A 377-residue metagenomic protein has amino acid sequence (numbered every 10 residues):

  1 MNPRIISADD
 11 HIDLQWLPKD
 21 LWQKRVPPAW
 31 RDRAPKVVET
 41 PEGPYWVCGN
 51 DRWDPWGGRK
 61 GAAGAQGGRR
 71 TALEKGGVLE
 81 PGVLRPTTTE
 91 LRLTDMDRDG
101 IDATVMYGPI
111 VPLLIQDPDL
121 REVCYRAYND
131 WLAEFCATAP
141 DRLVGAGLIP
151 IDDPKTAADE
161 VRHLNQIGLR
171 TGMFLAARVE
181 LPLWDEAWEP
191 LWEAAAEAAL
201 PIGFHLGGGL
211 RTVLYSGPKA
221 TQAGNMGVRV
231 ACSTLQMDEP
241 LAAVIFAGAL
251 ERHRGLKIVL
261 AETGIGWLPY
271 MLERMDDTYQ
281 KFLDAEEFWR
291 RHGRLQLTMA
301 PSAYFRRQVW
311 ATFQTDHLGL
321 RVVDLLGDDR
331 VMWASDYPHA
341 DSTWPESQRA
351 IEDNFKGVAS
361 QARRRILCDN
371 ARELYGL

Functional and structural regions predicted by a protein language model:
N2-R4, Q15-K75, L79-A103, D130-T138 (+9 more regions): Mid-to-C-terminal alpha-helical segments outside catalytic/metal-binding sites
I5, K75-L84, L93, D97-P118 (+2 more regions): Divalent metal-dependent hydrolysis catalytic cores, especially in the metallo-beta-lactamase
D10-H11, D336-Y337: Active-site metal-binding loops of divalent metal-dependent hydrolases
H11, W16, P109, A177 (+2 more regions): Flexible loop residues that form catalytic and substrate-binding hotspots at small-molecule/glycan-binding clefts
G82-E90, R126, D130, E180-P190: Aromatic- and glycine-enriched glycan-recognition loops and surfaces that form the carbohydrate-binding subsites
R121: Active-site pocket-lining segments that scaffold enzyme catalytic pockets across diverse folds
Y125, N129, D238-A242, R364: Amphipathic, non-transmembrane alpha-helical scaffold segments
C136-V144, I149, P154-K155, D159-L326 (+1 more regions): Catalytic pocket-lining loop regions of alpha/beta-barrel enzymes, especially the amidohydrolase/enolase/GH5 lineages
